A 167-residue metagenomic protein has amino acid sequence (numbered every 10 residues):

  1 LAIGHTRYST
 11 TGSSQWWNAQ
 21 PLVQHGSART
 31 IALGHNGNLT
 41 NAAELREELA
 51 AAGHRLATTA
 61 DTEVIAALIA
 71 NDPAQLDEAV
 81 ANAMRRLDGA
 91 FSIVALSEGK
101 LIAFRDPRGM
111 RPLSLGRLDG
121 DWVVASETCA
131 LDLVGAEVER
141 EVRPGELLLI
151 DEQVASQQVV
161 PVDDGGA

Functional and structural regions predicted by a protein language model:
L1-P144, L149-A167: Conserved short alpha-helical segments that host acidic/polar catalytic motifs at enzyme active sites
